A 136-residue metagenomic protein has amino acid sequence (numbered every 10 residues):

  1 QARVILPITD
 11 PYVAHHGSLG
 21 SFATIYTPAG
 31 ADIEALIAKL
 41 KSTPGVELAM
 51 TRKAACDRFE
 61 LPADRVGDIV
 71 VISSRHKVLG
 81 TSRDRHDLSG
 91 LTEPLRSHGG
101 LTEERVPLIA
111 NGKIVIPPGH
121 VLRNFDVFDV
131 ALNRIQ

Functional and structural regions predicted by a protein language model:
V4-Q136: Active-site neighborhoods of enzymes that stabilize oxyanions during catalysis
